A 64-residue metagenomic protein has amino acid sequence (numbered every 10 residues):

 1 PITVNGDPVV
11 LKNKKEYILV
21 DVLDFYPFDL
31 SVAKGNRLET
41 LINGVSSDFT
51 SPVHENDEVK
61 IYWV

Functional and structural regions predicted by a protein language model:
P1-V64: Ubiquitin-like/PB1-type beta-grasp interaction modules and other compact soluble beta-rich domains
